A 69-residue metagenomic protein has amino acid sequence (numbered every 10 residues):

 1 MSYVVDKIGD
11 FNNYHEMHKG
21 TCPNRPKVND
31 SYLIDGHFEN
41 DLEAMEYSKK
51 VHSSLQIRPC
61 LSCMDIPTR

Functional and structural regions predicted by a protein language model:
V4-L33, D65-P67: Short aromatic-glycine-(Arg/Gly/Cys) micro-motifs in beta-strand/loop hairpins
Y32-R69: Short, mixed-charge low-complexity intrinsically disordered segments
